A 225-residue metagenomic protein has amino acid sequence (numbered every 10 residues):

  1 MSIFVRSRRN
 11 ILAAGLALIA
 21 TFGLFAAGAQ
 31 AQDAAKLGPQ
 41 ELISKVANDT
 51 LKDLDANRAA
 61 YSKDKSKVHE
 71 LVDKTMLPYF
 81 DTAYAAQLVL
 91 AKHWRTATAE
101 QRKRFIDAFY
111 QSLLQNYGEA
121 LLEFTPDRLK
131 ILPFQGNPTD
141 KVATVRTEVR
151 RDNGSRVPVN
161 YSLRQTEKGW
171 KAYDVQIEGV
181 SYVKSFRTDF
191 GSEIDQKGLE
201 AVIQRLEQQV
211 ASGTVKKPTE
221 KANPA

Functional and structural regions predicted by a protein language model:
M1-S7: N-terminal secretory signal peptides that target proteins for export/translocation
R8-L16: N-terminal export leaders
I19-A29: C-terminal segment of classical bacterial N-terminal signal peptides
G28-G38: Cleaved targeting-peptide boundary
K36-Y117: Early exported N-terminus immediately downstream of N-terminal targeting peptides
Q115-V157, Q209-A225: Surface-exposed, charged secondary-structure patches
R156-K184: Short beta-strand edge/turn micro-motifs at domain boundaries
D174-A225: Low-complexity, intrinsically disordered terminal/linker segments enriched in charged and Gly/Pro repeats
